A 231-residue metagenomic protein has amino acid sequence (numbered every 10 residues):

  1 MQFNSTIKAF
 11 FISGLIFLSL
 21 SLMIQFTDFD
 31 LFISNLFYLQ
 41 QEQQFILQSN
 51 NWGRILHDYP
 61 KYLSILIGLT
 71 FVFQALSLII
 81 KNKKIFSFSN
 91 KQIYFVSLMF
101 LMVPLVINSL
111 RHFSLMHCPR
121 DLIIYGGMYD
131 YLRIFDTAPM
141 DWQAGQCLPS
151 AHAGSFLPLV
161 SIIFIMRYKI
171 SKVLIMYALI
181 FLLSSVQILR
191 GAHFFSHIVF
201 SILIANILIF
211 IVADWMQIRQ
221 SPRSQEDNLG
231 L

Functional and structural regions predicted by a protein language model:
Q2-F11, L132-L231: Membrane-embedded catalytic cores of phosphoryl/pyrophosphoryl-handling enzymes
Q2-F71, R111-S114, P119, Y129: N-terminal transmembrane-helix/juxtamembrane module of multi-pass inner/ER membrane proteins
L18-M23, L101-V106, L179-G191: Aromatic-anchored segments of alpha-helical transmembrane domains
I24, S34, Y38, T70-K81 (+3 more regions): Membrane-water interface at transmembrane helix exits
Q48-K91, A205, I209, M216 (+1 more regions): Alpha-helical transmembrane segments and their immediate interhelical/interface regions in integral membrane proteins
Q74-S97, M166-L182: Cytoplasmic juxtamembrane regions at transmembrane-helix boundaries
F88-I165, S171: Membrane-interface loops
